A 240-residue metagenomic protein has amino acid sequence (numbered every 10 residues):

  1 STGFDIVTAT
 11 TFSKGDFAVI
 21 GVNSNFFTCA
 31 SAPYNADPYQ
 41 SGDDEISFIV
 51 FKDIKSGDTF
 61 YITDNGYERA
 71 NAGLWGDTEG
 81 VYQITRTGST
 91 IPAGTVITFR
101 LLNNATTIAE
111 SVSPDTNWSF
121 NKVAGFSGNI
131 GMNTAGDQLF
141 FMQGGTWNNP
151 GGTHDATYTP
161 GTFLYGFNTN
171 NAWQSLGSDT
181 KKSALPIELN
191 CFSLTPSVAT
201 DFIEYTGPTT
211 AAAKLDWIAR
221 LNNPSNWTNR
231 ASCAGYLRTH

Functional and structural regions predicted by a protein language model:
S1-G15, W227-H240: Primarily marks secretory-pathway-exposed extracellular/lumenal segments that are disulfide- and glycosylation-prone
G3-E68, F126-A135: A structural motif detector for short, solvent-exposed N-terminal "entry" segments of globular domains
V50-S56, G66-R69, L102-T106, Q143-N149: Acidic glycine-/aspartate-rich tracts in secreted/extracellular proteins
T59-Y61, F126-H240: Conserved beta-structured recognition patch
N65-G80: Short, basic/aromatic beta-hairpin or loop at an interaction surface
E79-I108: Intrinsically disordered, low-complexity Pro/Gly/Ser/Thr-rich segments with frequent PxxP/GP/PP motifs and embedded
I84-S89, T95-V96, F120-I130, T134-F140: Extracytoplasmic, non-cytosolic globular domains
N104-A124: Short, Lys/Arg- and Gly-enriched loop/turn segments at beta-strand edges
